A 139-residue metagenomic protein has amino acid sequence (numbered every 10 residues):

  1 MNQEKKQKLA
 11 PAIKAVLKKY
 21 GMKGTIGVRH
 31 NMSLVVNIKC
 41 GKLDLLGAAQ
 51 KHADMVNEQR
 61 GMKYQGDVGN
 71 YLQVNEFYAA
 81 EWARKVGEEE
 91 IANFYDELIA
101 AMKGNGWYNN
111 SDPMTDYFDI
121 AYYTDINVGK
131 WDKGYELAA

Functional and structural regions predicted by a protein language model:
N2-L9: Short, surface-exposed ligand-recognition loops at beta-strand->loop->(often short) alpha-helix junctions that present
Q3, K14-K18, V86, A138: Functional cation/ligand-contacting sites centered on basic and imidazole/sulfhydryl donors
A10, K14-G47: Amphipathic, interaction-prone secondary-structure segments
K42-A139: C-terminal basic regulatory modules in eukaryotic proteins
